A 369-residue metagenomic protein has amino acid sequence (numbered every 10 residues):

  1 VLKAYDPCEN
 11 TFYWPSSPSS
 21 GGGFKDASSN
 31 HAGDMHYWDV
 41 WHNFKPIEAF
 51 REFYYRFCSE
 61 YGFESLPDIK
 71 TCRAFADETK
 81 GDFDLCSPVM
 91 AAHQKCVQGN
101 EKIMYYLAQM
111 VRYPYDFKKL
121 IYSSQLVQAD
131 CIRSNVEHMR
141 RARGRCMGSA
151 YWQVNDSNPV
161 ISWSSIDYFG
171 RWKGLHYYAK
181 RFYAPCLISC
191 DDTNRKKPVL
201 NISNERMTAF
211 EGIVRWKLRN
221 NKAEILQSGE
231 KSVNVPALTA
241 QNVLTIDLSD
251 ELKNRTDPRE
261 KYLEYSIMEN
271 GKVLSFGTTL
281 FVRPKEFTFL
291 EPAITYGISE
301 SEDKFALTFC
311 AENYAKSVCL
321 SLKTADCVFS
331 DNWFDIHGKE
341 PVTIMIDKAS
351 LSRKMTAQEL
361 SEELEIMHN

Functional and structural regions predicted by a protein language model:
L2-K3, P7, T11, P15-S17 (+2 more regions): Substrate-binding clefts and catalytic carboxylate motifs of secreted carbohydrate-active enzymes
R181-N194, S203, V282-E302: Extracellular ectodomain segments of secreted/surface proteins
K197, A209-R215, Y262, A315-C319: Exposed beta-strand and adjacent loop surfaces of beta-rich binding modules that mediate intermolecular recognition
K197-N204, Y265, F305-A311: Buried hydrophobic-core signal for structured, non-transmembrane domains
S203-A209, N221, C310-K316: Short solvent-exposed strand-capping/beta-turn motif centered on an Asx-Ser/Thr pair
I213-D257, A325-R353: Intrinsically disordered, low-complexity Pro/Gly/Ser/Thr-rich segments with frequent PxxP/GP/PP motifs and embedded
N242-P292, A349-N369: Terminal connector regions
F289-G338, I344-D347: C-terminal accessory/binding modules appended to enzymatic or scaffolding proteins
